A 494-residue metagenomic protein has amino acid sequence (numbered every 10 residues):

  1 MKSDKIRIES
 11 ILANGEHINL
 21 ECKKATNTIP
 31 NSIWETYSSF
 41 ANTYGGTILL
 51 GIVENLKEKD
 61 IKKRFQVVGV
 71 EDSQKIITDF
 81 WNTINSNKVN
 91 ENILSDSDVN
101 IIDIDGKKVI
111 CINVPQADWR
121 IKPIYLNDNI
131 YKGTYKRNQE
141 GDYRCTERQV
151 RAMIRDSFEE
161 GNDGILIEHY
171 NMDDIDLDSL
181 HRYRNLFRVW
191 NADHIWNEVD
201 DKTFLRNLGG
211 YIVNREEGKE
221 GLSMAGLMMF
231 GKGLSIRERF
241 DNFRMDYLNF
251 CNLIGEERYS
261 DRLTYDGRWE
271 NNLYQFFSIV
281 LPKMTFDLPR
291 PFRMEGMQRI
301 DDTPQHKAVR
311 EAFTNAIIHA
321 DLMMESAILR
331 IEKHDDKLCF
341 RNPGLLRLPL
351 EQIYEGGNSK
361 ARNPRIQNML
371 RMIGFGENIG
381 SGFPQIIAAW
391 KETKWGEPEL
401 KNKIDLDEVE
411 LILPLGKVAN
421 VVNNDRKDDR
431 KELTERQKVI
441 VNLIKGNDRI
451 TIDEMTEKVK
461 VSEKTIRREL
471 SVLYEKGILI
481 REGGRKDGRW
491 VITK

Functional and structural regions predicted by a protein language model:
M1-I48, I52-C111, D118-R120, F230: Polybasic/polar functional segments that serve as interface/processing modules
E91-M172, M324-A327, G380-P384, A388 (+2 more regions): Intrinsically disordered, low-complexity regulatory tails
A117, G133-E311, A316-E325, K333 (+2 more regions): Active-site helix-to-loop segments that bind/position phosphate- or nucleotide-bearing substrates and donors across
M224, R237-E238, L348-K431, E435: Flexible, glycine-/charge-rich segments associated with ATP-binding catalytic modules
R430-T434, T451, E482-K494: Short, cationic-aromatic polyanion-contact patches
T434-R449: Short amphipathic alpha-helical interface segments
K464: Key DNA-contact positions within bacterial/archaeal DNA-binding proteins
V472-K476: Alpha-helical DNA-recognition elements
